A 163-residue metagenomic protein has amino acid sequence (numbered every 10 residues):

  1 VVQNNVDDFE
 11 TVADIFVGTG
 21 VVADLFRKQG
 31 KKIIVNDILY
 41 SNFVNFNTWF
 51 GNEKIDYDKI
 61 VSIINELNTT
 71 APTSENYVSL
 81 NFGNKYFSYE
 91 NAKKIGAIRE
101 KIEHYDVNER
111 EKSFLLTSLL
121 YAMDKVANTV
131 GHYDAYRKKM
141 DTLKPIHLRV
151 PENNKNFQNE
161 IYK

Functional and structural regions predicted by a protein language model:
V1-D8: Conserved alpha-helix/loop element of class I SAM-dependent methyltransferases that forms part of the SAM/SAH-binding
D8-G18: Conserved class I S-adenosyl-L-methionine
V22-A23: Conserved SAM-dependent methyltransferase scaffold
F26: Aromatic pocket-lining residues of Rossmann-like dinucleotide-binding sites
K32, I38-Y162: Class I S-adenosyl-L-methionine-dependent methyltransferase module
